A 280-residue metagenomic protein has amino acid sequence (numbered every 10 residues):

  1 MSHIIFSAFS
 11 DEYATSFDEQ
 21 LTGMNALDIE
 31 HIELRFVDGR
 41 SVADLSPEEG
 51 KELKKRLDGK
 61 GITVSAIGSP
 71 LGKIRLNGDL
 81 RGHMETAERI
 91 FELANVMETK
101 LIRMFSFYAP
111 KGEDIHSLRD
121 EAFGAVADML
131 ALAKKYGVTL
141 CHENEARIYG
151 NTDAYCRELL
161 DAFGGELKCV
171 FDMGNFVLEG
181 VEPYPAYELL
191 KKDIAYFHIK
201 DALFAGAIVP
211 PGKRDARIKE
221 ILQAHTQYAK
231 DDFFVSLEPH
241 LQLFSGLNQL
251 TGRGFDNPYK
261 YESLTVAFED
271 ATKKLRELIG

Functional and structural regions predicted by a protein language model:
M1-S7, A14-E30, D58, D153-L167 (+2 more regions): Histidine-acidic metal/acid-base catalytic patches
M1-S7, V64-I74, Y108-A109: N-terminal small/glycine-rich loop or linker at the start of catalytic domains across soluble metabolic enzymes
I4-D18, A26, A43-K51, G82-A87: N-terminal-biased segments
E12-A14, F36-D38, P70-K73, S106-P110 (+4 more regions): Active-site-proximal loop/turn and secondary-structure-junction residues that shape catalytic pockets, frequently
E19, R56-G59, L76-C169, L178 (+1 more regions): Active-site acidic/histidine proton-transfer and metal-coordination neighborhood in alpha/beta enzyme cores
E33, A66-G68, R103, C141 (+2 more regions): Conserved beta-strand positions in the central sheet of alpha/beta enzyme cores
E33-D58, S106-D114: Glycine-rich, proline-tolerant flexible connector loops at the mouths of alpha/beta enzymes
A43-P47, L76-R81, E113-L118, V181-E182 (+1 more regions): Short, solvent-exposed loop/turn segments at secondary-structure boundaries
